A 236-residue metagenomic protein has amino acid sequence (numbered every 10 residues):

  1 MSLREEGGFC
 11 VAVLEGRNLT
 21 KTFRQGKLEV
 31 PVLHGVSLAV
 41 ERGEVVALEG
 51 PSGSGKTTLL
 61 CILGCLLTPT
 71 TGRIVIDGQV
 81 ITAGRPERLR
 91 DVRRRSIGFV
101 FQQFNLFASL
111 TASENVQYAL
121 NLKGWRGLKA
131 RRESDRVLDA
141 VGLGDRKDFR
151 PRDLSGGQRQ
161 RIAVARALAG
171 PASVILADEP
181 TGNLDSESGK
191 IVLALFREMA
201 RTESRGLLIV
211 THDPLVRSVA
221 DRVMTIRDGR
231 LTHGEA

Functional and structural regions predicted by a protein language model:
M1-T22, T232-A236: ABC-family P-loop ATPase nucleotide-binding domain
A12-I226: ABC family nucleotide-binding domain
V223-E235: H-loop (His-switch) and adjacent beta-strand-loop-beta switch element of ABC-type ATPase nucleotide-binding domains
